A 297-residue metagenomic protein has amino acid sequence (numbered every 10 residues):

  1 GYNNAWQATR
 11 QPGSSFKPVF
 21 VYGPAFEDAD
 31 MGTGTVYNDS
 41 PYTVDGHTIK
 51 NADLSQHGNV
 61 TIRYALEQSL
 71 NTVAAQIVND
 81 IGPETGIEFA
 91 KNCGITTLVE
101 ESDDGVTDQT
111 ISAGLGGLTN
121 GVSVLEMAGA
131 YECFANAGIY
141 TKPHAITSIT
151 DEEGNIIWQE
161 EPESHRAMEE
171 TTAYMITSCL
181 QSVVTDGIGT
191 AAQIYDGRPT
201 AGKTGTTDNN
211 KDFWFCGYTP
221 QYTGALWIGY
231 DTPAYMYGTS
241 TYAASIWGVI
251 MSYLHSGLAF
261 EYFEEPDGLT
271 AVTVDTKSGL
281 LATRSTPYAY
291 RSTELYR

Functional and structural regions predicted by a protein language model:
G1-A8, G121-R297: A penicillin-recognizing enzyme superfamily signal
Q7-F16, L115-V122: Gly/Ser-rich catalytic serine loop of serine hydrolases
Q11-Y37, A65, G129-F134, I176 (+2 more regions): Active-site SXXK
V21-D30, Y42, E67-N71, N79-P83 (+6 more regions): Sec-exported extracytoplasmic/periplasmic mature domains
D30-G86, T110, Y140, E152-S182: Conserved catalytic neighborhood of penicillin-recognizing serine enzymes
T35-V36, Y64, Q76-V78, F89 (+5 more regions): Structural recognition of the beta-strand scaffold that forms the well-ordered cores of secreted hydrolase catalytic
T48-K50, G82-A128: Mid-domain, small-residue-enriched loop/turn segments at the edges of structured enzyme/sensor domains
V78-I81, E88-C93, E101-Q109, K142-T147 (+1 more regions): Short coil/turn segments at secondary-structure boundaries
